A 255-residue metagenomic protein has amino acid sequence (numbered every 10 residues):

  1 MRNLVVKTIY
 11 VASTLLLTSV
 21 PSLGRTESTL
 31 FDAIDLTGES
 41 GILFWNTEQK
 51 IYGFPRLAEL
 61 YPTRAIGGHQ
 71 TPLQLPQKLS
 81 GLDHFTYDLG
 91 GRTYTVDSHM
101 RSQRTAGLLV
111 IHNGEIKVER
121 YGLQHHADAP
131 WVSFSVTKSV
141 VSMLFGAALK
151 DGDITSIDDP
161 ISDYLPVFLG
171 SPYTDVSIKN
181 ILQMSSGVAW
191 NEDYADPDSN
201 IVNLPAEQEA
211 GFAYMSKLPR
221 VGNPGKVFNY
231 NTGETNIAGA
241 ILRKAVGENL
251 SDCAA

Functional and structural regions predicted by a protein language model:
M1-I9: Bacterial N-terminal signal peptides that target proteins for export
I9-S19: Bacterial N-terminal signal peptides
V20-H125, I154, E209: N-terminal leader/targeting segments and the immediately adjacent pre-domain N-terminus
G90, T105, W131, S135 (+8 more regions): Soluble non-cytosolic domains of exported or imported proteins
G107-V110, I116-E119, N180-L182, N229 (+1 more regions): Structural recognition of the beta-strand scaffold that forms the well-ordered cores of secreted hydrolase catalytic
G114, W131-I157, I181, A238-L242: Active-site SXXK
H126-D128, A195-A255: Catalytic-site signature segments of enzymes, centered on catalytic residues
D151-A189, K217, E248-A255: Active-site helix/loop module of the DD-peptidase/beta-lactamase fold, centered on the serine-lysine SxxK catalytic
